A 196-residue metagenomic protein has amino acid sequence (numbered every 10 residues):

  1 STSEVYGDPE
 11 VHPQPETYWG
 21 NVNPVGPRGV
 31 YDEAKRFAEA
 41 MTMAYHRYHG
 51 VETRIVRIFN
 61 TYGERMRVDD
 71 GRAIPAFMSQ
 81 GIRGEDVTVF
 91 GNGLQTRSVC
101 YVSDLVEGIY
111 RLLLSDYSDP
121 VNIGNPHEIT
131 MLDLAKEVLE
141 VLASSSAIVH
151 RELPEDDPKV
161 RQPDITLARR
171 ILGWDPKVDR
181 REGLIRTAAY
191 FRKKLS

Functional and structural regions predicted by a protein language model:
S1-S3, R57-F59, G124: Active-site beta-alpha turn of Rossmann-fold NAD(P)-dependent dehydrogenases/reductases
E4-I55, D69-D70: Catalytic helix-loop patch of NAD(P)-dependent Rossmann-fold dehydrogenases
V5-Y6, R54, T61-G63, L105: Conserved sequence/active-site signature of Rossmann-fold short-chain dehydrogenase/reductase
P15, N60, S79-S196: C-terminal substrate-binding subdomain of Rossmann-fold SDR/epimerase-dehydratase oxidoreductases
R36-M43, P75-M78, V106-E107, L132: Conserved active-site helix of classical SDR/Rossmann-fold NAD(P)-dependent CH-OH oxidoreductases
M66-D70, S98-Y101: Nucleotide-sugar-dependent glycosyltransferase donor-binding/catalytic pocket residues
G71-R72, I129: Conserved catalytic/ATP-binding subdomain
